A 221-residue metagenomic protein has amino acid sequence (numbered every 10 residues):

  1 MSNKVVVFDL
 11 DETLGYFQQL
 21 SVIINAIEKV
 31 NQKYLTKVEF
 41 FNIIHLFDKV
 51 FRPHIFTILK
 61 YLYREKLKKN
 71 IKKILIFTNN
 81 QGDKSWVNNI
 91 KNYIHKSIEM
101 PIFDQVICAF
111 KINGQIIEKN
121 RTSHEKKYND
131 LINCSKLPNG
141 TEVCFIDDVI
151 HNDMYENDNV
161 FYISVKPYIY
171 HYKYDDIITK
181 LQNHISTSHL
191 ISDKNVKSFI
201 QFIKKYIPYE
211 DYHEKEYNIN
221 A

Functional and structural regions predicted by a protein language model:
M1-N3, N139-G140: Alpha-helical hydrophobic/aromatic positions enriched in membrane-embedded helices and signal peptides
S2-Q115: Alpha-helical substrate-recognition element adjacent to the catalytic core
D83-A221: C-terminal cap/substrate-recognition subdomain and adjoining C-terminal extension of metal-dependent phosphatase-like
